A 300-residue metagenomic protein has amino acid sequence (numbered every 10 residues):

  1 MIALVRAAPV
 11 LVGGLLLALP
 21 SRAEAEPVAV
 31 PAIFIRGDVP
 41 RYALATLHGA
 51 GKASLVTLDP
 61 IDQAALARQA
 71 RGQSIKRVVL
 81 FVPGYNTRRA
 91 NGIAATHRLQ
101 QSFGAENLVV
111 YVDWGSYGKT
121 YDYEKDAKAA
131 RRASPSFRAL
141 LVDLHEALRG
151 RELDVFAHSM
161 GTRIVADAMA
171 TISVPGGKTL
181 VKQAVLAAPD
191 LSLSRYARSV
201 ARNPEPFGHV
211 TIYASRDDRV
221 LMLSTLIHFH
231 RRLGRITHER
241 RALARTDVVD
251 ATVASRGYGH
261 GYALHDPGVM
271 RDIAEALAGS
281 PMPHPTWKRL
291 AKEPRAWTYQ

Functional and structural regions predicted by a protein language model:
M1-A3: N-terminal secretory signal peptides that target proteins for export/translocation
A8-A18: Bacterial N-terminal signal peptides
E24-S74, N86, I93-E152, M169-Q183 (+1 more regions): Lipolytic serine-hydrolase domain surface
R77: Alpha/beta-hydrolase fold active-site loops
L80-G84, H158: The conserved beta1-alpha1 loop
G84-R89, T162-R163: Gly/Ser/Thr-rich loops at beta-strand to alpha-helix junctions that form or flank small-molecule/cofactor-binding
F137, A157, G161, V165: Gly/Ala-rich beta-loop-alpha elbow adjacent to hydrolase catalytic centers
